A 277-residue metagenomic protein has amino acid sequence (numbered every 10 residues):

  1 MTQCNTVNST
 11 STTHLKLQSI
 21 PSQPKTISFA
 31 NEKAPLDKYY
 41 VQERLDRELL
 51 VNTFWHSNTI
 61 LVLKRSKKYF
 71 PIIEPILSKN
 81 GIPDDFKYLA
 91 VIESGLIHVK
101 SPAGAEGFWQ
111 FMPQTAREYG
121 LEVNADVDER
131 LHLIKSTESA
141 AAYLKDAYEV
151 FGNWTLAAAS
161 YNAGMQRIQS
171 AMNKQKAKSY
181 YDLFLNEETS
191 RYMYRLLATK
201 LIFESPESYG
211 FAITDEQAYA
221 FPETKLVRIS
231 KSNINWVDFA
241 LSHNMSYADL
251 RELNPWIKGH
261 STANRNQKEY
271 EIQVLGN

Functional and structural regions predicted by a protein language model:
M1-G81: An acidic, Gly/Ser/Thr/Pro-rich helix-cap/linker signature
W55, T59-F70, K79-I82, S101-W109 (+5 more regions): Solvent-exposed, acidic/flexible segments
I82-I97, A157-A163, K200, L250-L253: Short, functionally critical alpha-helical segments immediately adjacent to catalytic or ligand/cofactor-binding
G104-A125, T137-S139, L144, I168-A171: Substrate-binding/active-site groove segments that recognize and process beta-1,4-linked N-acetyl-hexosamine
L144-A171: Catalytic and binding regions of secreted/periplasmic enzymes and modules that target cell-wall glycans
E187-G210: Catalytic cores of secreted or luminal carbohydrate-active enzymes
T214-N244: Primarily a LysM-type cell-wall glycan-binding module
R251-N277: Extracellular LysM carbohydrate-binding repeats and other cell-envelope/extracellular binding modules
